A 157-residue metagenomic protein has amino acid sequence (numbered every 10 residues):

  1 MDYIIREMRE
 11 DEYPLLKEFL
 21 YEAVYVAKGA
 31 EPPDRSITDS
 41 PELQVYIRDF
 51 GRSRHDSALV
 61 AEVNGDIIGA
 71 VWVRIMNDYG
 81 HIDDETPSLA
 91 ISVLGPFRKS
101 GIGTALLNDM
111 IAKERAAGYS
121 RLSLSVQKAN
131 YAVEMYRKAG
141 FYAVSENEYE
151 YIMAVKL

Functional and structural regions predicted by a protein language model:
M1-D11, E18, L157: Conserved N-terminal entry element of GNAT/NAT acetyltransferase domains
M8, I91-V93, V126: Hydrophobic adenine-recognition pocket in adenosine-nucleotide-binding enzymes
V24-V26, R35-E85, A90-L94, L107: Acetyl-CoA-dependent GNAT
G65, G101-G103, G118: Conserved G/P- and acidic residue-centered "switch" motifs that form tight phosphate/ATP-binding loops in soluble
A90, K99-A112, R137-K138: Conserved acetyl-CoA-binding loop-helix of GNAT-fold acetyltransferases
G103, L107, A129-A132, Y149-A154: Short glycine/proline-centered loop/turn elements that form peptide/ligand docking sites
E114-Q127: Conserved GNAT acetyl-CoA-binding A-motif
R137-N147: Conserved acetyl-CoA-binding loop of GNAT-fold acetyltransferases
